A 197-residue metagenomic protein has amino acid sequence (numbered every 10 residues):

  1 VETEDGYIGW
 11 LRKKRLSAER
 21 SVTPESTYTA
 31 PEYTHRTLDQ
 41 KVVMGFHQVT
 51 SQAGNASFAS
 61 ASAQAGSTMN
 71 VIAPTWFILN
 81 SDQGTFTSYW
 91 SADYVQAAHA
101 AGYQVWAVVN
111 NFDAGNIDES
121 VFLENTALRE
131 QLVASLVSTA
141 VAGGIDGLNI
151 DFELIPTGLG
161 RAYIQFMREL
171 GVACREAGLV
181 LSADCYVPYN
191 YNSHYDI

Functional and structural regions predicted by a protein language model:
V1-D5, Q96-A97: Short, charge-rich binding segments
T3-K41: Boundary regions of SH3-family modules and the immediately adjacent low-complexity/disordered segments in eukaryotic
G6, A59-S62, S135: Homeobox/homeodomain signature
K13-L16, T23-S26, F58-S60, T87 (+3 more regions): Surface-exposed beta-strand edges and their flanking turn/coil or helix-capping segments
E25-I78: Long, low-complexity intrinsically disordered regions
D39-Q52, G66, I78-I197: Chitinase-like catalytic core of GlcNAc-active glycosidases
